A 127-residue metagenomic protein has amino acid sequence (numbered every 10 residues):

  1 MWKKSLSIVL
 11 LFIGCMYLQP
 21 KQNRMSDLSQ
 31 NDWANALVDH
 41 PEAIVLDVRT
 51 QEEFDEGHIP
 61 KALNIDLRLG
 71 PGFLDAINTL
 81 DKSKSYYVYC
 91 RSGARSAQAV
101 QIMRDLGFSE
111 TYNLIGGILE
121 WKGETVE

Functional and structural regions predicted by a protein language model:
W2-S7, F12-A43, E52-S85, A94-E127: Rhodanese-like catalytic fold shared by cysteine-dependent sulfurtransferases and DSP/PTP-type phosphatases
V45-D47: Structural scaffold elements adjacent to functional motifs in cytosolic proteins
Y89: Short, surface-exposed ligand- or partner-binding patches at beta-edge/loop junctions that are enriched in aromatics
